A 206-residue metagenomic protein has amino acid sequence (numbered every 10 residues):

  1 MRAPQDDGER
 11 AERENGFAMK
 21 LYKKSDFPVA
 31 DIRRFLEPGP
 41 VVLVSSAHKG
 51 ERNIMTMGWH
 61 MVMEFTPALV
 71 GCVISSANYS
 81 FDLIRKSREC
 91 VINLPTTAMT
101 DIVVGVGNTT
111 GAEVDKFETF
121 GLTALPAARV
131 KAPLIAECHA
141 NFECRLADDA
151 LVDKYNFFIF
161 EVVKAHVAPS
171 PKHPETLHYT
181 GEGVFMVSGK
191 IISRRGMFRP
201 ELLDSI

Functional and structural regions predicted by a protein language model:
P4-R13: A cross-taxon signal for low-complexity, glycine/charged-rich
N15-I206: Basic, polyanion-binding surface patches
